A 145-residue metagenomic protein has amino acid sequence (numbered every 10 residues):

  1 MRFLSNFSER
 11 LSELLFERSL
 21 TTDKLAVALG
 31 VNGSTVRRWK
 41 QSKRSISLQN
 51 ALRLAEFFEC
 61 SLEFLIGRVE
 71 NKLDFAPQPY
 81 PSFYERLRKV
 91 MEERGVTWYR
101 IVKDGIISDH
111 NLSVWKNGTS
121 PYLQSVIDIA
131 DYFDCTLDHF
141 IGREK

Functional and structural regions predicted by a protein language model:
M1-L20, N71-G95: A short, Lys/Arg-rich alpha-helix, primarily the initiator
E9, S19-L20, I46-Q49, V96 (+1 more regions): Residue-level signal for the short linker/turn that defines the boundary of a DNA-recognition helix
E17, A28, F57, E93 (+2 more regions): Residues within the alpha-helical elements of helix-turn-helix
K24-A26, W98-V102: Short alpha-helical "recognition helix" segments of helix-turn-helix
G30-S45, I106-Y122: Recognition helix of helix-turn-helix/homeodomain-like DNA-binding domains that insert into the DNA major groove
K40, N50, F58, I66-V69 (+2 more regions): DNA major-groove recognition helix of helix-turn-helix
Q49-F64, S125-H139: DNA major-groove recognition helix of helix-turn-helix/homeodomain DNA-binding modules
